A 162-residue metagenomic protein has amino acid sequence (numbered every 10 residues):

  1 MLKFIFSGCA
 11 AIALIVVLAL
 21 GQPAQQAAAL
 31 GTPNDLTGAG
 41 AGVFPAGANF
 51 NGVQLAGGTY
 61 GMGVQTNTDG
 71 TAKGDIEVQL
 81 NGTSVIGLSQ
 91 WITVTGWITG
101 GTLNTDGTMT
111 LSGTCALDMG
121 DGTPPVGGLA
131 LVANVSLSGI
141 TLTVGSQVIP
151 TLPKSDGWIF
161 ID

Functional and structural regions predicted by a protein language model:
M1-A29: Sec-dependent, cleavable N-terminal signal peptides
L2-K3, A10-I15, T83-S84, Q90-I92 (+3 more regions): Residue-level marker of intrinsically disordered, low-complexity segments enriched for small/polar residues
V16-G21, A46-A48, D121: Ubiquitous "structural anchor" signal
A24-S84, V148-D162: N-terminal segment immediately downstream of the Sec signal-peptide cleavage site in secreted/extracellular proteins
L30-G38, F44-A46, G107-T110, T114-D162: Extracytosolic secretory-pathway proteins
V53-G127: Predominantly extracellular/secreted and cell-surface proteins with exposed, flexible low-complexity segments
